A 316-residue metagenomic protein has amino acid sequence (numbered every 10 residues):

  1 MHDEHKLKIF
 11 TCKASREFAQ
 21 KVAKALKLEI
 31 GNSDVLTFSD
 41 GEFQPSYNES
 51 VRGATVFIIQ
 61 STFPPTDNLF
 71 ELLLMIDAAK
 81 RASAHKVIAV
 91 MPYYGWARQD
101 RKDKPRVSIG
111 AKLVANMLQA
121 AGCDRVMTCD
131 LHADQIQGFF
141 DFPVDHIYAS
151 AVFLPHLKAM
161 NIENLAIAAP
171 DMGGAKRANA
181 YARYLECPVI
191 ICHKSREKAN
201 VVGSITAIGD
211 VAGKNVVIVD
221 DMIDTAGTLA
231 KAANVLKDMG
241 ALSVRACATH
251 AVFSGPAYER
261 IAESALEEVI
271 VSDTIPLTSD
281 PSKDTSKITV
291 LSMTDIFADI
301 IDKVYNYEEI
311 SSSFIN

Functional and structural regions predicted by a protein language model:
M1-N316: PRPP-associated nucleotide enzymes
